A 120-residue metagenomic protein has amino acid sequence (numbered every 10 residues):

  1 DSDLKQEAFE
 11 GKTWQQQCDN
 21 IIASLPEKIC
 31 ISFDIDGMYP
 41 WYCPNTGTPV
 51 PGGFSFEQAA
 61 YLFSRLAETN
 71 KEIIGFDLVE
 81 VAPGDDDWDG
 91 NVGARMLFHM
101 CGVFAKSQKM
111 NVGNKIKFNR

Functional and structural regions predicted by a protein language model:
D1-R120: Catalytic cores of soluble, metal-dependent hydrolases
